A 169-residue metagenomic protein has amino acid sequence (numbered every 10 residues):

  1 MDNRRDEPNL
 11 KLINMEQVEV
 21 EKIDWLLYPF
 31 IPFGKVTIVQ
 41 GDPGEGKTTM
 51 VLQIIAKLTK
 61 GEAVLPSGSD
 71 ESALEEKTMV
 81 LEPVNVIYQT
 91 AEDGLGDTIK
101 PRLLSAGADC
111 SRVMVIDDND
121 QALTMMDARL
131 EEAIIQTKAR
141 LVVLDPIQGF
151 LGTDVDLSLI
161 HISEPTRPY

Functional and structural regions predicted by a protein language model:
N3-D6, E21-K22, L26-Y28, P43-E45 (+2 more regions): Conserved inter-motif catalytic segment of the P-loop NTP-binding fold
N3-R5, N9, I13-M15: A short, basic N-terminal segment
P32: Residues immediately N-terminal to the Walker A/P-loop in ABC ATPase nucleotide-binding domains
V36: Walker A (P-loop) ATP-phosphate-binding motif of ABC ATPase nucleotide-binding domains
V39: Hydrophobic anchor at the beta1->P-loop junction of P-loop NTPases
M50, I54: Hydrophobic positions on the alpha1 helix immediately C-terminal to the Walker A/P-loop
T59: Gly/Ala-rich phosphate-binding loop of Rossmann-like dinucleotide-binding domains, activating on the conserved
I160-Y169: Single conserved hydrophobic/aromatic residue that forms the stacking wall/gate of nucleotide- or nucleobase-binding
